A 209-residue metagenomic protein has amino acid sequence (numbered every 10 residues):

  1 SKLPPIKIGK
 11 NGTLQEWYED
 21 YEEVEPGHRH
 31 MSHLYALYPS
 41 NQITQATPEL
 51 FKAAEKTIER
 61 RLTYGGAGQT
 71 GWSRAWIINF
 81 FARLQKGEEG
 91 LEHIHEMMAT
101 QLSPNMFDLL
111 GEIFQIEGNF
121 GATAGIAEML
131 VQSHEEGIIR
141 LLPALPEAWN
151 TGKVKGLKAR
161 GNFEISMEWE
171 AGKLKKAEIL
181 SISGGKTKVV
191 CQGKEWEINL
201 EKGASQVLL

Functional and structural regions predicted by a protein language model:
S1-H134, I138: Active-site core of glycosidic bond-cleaving carbohydrate-active enzymes
E88-L209: Non-catalytic C-terminal accessory modules of carbohydrate-active enzymes
